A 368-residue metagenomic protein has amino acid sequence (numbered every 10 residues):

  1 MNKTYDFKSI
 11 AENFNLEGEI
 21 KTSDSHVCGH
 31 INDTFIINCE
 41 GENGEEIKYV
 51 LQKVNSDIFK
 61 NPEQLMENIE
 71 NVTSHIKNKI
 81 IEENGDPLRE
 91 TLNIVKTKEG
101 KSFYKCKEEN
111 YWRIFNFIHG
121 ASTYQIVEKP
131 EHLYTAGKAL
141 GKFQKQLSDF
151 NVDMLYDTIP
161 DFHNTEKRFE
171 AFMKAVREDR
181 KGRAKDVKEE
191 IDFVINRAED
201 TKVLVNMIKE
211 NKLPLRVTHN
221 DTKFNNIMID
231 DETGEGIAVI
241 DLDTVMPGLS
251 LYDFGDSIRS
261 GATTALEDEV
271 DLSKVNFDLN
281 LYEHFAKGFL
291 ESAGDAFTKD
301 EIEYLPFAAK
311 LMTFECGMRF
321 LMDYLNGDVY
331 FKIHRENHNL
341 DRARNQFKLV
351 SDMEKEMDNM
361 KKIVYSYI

Functional and structural regions predicted by a protein language model:
M1-D24: Juxta-kinase regulatory segment immediately upstream of eukaryotic protein kinase catalytic domains
E17-T22, R183, A296-L305: Short, surface-exposed acidic
S23-S25, H30-E40, E46-A171, S250 (+6 more regions): Conserved ATP-binding subdomain of kinase catalytic cores across diverse folds
D24-C28, Q52-K53, F59-E63, A121-A136 (+6 more regions): ATP-dependent phospho-/nucleotidyl transfer catalytic cores
N38-G41, I229-D231: Short, low-complexity Ser/Thr-rich regulatory SLiMs
K107, P214-H219, M246, F277 (+3 more regions): Secondary-structure capping and boundary motifs in well-ordered enzyme cores
I229-G294, H334-N339: Active-site Asp-x-Gly
L281, F285-I368: Helix-rich C-lobe and terminal helical cap/extension of kinase-like folds
